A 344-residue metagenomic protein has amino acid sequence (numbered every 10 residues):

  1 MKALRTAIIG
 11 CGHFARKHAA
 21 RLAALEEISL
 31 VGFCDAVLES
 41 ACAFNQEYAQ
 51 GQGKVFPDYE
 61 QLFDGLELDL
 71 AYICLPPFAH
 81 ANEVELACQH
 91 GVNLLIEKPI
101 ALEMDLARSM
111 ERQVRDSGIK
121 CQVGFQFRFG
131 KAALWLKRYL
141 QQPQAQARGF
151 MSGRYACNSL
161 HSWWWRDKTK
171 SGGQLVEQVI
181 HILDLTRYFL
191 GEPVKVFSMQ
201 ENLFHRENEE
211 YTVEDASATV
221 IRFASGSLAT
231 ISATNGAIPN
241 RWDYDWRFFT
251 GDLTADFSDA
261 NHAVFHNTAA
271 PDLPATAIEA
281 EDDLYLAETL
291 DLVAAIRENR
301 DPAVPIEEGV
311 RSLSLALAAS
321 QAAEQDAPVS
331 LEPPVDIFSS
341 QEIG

Functional and structural regions predicted by a protein language model:
M1, L70-I73, L106, A224 (+1 more regions): C-terminal helix-rich "cap/oligomerization" subdomain common to oxidoreductases
M1-Q50: N-terminal Rossmann-like dinucleotide-binding module
K17, A36, F257, I278-L290: Active-site loop of classical SDR/Rossmann-like NAD(P)-dependent oxidoreductases, centered on the catalytic Tyr-X3-Lys
H18, Y48, G53-Q113: Beta-loop-alpha module in the N-terminal Rossmann-like domain of NAD(P)-dependent dehydrogenases, especially those
I96, C121-V123, S152, I231 (+1 more regions): Hydrophobic residues in well-ordered beta-strands that form the structural core
S109-Q126, A145-M151: Rossmann-fold dehydrogenase core element
F127-E210, D326: Predominantly a Rossmann-like dinucleotide-binding segment in NAD(P)-dependent oxidoreductases
E177, L183-H262, L286-R300, D336-G344: Contiguous beta-strand/loop segments that form the cofactor/metal-binding neighborhood of enzyme cores
